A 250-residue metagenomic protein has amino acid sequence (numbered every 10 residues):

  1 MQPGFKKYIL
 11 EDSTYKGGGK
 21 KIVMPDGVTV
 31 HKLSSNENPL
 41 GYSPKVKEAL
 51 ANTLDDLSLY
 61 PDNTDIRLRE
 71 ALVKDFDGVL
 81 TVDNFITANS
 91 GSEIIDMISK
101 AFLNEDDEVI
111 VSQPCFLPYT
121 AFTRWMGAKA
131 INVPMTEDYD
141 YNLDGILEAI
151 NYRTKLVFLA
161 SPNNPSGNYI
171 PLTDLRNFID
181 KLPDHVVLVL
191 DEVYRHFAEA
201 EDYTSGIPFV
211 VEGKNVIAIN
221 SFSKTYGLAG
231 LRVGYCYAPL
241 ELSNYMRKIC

Functional and structural regions predicted by a protein language model:
P3-G4, Y8-S90, M97: N-terminal small-domain helix-loop-helix segment of the aminotransferase-like
L33, V157, D191-V193, I219 (+1 more regions): Structural scaffold positions in well-ordered secondary structure
N36-P39, G91-S92, F116, S161-P165 (+2 more regions): Short glycine-rich anion-binding loops that position phosphate/pyrophosphate groups of nucleotides and phosphorylated
G41-S43, I95-D96, Y119-T120, S166-G167 (+1 more regions): Glycine/Thr-rich phosphate-binding loops of Rossmann-like dinucleotide-binding domains
A101-L159: PLP-dependent aminotransferase-like
R124, L143-Y152, P165-L188, E192-L228: Active-site pre-lysine segment of PLP-dependent enzymes
N215-C250: PLP-dependent aminotransferase class I/II
